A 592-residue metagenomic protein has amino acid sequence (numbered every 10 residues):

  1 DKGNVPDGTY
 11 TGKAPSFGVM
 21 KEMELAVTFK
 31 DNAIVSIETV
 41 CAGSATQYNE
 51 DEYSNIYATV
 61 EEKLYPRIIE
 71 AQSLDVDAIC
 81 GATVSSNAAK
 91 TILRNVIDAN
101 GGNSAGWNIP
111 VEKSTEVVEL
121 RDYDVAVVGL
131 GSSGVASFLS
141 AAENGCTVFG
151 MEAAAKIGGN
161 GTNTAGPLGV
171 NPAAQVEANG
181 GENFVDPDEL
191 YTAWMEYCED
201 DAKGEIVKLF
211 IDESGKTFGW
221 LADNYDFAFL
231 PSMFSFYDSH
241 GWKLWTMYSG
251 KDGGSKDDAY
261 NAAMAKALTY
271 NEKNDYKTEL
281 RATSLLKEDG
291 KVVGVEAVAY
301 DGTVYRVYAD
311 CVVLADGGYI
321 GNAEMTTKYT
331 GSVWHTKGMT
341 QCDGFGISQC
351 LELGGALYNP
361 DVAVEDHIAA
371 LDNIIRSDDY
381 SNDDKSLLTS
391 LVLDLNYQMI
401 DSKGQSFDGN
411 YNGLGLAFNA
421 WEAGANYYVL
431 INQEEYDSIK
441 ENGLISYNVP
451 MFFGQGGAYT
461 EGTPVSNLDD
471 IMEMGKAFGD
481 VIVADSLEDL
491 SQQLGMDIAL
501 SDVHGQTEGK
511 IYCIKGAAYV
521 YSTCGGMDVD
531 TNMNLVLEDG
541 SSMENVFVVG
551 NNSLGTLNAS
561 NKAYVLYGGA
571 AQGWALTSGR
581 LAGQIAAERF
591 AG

Functional and structural regions predicted by a protein language model:
K2-N108: Active-site- and interface-proximal helix/loop "cap" or "latch" segments in soluble metabolic and energy-transducing
A42, S284-L286, V483-S560: A glycine-rich dinucleotide-binding beta-alpha-beta segment and adjacent secondary-structure elements that constitute
L120-G150, A587: N-terminal Rossmann-like FAD-binding beta1-loop-alpha1 element of flavoenzymes
L120-Y123, D301-C311, S542-M543: Core beta-strand elements of the Rossmann-like FAD/NAD(P) dinucleotide-binding domain in flavoenzyme oxidoreductases
E143-N163: Glycine-rich FAD pyrophosphate-binding loop
I211-T303, N322-E324, A370, D502-T507: Conserved redox-cofactor binding core of oxidoreductases
G302-N373, Q572-L581: Glycine-rich loop(s) and the adjacent beta-strand/alpha-helix scaffold that form part
I347-Q349, A356-D489: An anion/pyrophosphate-binding glycine-rich loop and adjacent beta-alpha core in soluble alpha-beta enzymes
